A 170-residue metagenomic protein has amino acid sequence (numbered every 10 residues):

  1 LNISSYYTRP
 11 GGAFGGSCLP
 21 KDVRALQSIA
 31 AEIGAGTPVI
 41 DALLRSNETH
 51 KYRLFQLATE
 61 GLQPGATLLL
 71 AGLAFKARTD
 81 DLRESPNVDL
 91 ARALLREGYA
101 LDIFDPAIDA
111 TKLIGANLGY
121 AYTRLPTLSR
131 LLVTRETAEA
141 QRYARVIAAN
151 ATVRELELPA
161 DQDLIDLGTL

Functional and structural regions predicted by a protein language model:
L1-L170: Structural/interface elements that position substrates and couple domains in central-metabolism enzymes
